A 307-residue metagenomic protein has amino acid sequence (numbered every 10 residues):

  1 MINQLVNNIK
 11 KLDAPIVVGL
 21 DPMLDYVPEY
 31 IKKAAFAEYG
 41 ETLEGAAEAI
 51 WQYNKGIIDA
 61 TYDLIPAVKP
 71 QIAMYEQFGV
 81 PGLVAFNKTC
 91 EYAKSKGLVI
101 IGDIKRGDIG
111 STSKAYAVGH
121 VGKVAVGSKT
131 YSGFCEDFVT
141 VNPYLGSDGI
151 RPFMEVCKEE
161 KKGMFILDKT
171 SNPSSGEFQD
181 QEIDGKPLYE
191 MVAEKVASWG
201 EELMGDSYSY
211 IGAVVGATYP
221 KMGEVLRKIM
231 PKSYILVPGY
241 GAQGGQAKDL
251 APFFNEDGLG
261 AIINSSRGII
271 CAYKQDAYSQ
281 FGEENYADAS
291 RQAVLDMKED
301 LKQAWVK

Functional and structural regions predicted by a protein language model:
M1-A60, S279-F281: N-terminal glycine-rich anion-binding loop in soluble enzyme alpha/beta folds
L12-I16, D63-P66, K96-L98, F134-D137 (+4 more regions): Short, well-ordered coil/turn segments that N-cap beta-strands
V18, V68, D103, V139 (+2 more regions): Conserved, mostly hydrophobic/aromatic
G45-A46, K69-G82: Glycine-rich, proline-tolerant flexible connector loops at the mouths of alpha/beta enzymes
I58-L64, Y92-S95, M154-E159, R227-M230 (+1 more regions): Acidic (Asp/Glu)-rich catalytic clusters
I104, D108-I211: Conserved anion-binding
A213, A217-N264, G268-Q275: A C-terminal functional module that forms or caps the active site or interfaces directly with catalytic machinery
L250-E256, C271-K307: C-terminal helical cap(s) of enzyme catalytic domains, especially alpha/beta-barrels
